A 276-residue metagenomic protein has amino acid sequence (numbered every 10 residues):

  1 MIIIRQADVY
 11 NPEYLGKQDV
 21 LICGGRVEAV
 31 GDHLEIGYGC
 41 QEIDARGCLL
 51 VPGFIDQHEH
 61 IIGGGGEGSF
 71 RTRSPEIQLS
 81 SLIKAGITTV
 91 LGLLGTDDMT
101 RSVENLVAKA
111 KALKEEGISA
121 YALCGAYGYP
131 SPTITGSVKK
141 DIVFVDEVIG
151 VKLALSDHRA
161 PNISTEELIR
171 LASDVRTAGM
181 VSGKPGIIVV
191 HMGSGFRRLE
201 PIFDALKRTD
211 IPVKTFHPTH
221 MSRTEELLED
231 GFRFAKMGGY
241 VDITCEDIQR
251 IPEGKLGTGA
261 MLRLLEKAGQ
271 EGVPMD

Functional and structural regions predicted by a protein language model:
M1-I3, V9-V51: Histidine-rich, glycine-flanked metal-binding segment
A7, V20, G25, G47 (+5 more regions): Divalent metal-coordination and catalytic microenvironments
Y38-R46, S137-I142, M261-V273: Short amphipathic alpha-helices and their capping/turn segments at secondary-structure boundaries
A45-A108: Metal-associated gating/positioning segment near the N- to mid-region
G53-Q57, V90-G92, A120-C124, E147-L155 (+4 more regions): Hydrophobic faces of well-ordered beta-strands that scaffold small-molecule active sites in alpha/beta enzyme cores
H60-R73, C124-P130, H158-N162: Active-site mouth loops of central-metabolism enzymes
A112-Y127: A glycine-rich helix N-cap at a beta->alpha junction
R159-A160, E167, S173-D276: Active-site core of metal-dependent hydrolases
